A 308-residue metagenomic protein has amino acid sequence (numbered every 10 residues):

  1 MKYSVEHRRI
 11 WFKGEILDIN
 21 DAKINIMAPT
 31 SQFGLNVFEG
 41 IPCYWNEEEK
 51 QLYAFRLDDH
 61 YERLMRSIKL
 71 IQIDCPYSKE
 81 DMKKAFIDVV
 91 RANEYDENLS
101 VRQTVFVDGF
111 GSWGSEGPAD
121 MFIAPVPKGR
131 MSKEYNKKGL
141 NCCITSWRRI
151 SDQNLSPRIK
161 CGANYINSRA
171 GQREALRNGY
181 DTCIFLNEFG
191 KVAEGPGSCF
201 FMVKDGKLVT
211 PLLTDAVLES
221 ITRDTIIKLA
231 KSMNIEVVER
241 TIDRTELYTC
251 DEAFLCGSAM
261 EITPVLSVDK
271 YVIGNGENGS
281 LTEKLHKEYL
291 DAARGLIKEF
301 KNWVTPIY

Functional and structural regions predicted by a protein language model:
M1-Y77, D81-D88, S112-Y308: Helix-start/capping segments and mature chain N-termini
R91-L99, I235: Short secondary-structure junctions
L99-V101, L140: Residue-level recognition of the N-termini of beta-strands and the immediately preceding loop/turn
T104-D108: Short loop/turn motifs enriched for small/polar and acidic residues
